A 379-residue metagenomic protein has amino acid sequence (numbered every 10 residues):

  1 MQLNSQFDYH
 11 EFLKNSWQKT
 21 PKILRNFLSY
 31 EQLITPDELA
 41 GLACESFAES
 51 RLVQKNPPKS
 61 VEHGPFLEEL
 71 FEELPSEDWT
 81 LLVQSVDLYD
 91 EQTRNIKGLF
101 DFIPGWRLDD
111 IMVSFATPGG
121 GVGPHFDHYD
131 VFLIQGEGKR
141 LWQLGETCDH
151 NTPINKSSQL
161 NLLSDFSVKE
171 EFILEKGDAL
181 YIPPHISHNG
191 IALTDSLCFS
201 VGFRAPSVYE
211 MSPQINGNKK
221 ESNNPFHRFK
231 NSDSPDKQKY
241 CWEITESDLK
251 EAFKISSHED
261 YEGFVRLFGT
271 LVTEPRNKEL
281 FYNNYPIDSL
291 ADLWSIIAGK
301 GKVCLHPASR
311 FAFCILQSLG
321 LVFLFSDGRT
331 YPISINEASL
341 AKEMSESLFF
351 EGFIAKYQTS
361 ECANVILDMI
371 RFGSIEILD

Functional and structural regions predicted by a protein language model:
M1-P21, L163, L321-F323, D327-I335 (+2 more regions): Fe(II)/2-oxoglutarate
M1-S16, L28-D178, I186, I191-D233 (+1 more regions): Active-site region of the double-stranded beta-helix
I215-N277: Long, charge-rich alpha-helical interaction segments
Y261-E343, L367, D379: Acidic, low-complexity/disordered tracts enriched in E/D and polar residues
N336-Q358: Short acidic, hydrophobic short linear motifs in intrinsically disordered regions
K356-R371: Short amphipathic alpha-helical interaction segments
